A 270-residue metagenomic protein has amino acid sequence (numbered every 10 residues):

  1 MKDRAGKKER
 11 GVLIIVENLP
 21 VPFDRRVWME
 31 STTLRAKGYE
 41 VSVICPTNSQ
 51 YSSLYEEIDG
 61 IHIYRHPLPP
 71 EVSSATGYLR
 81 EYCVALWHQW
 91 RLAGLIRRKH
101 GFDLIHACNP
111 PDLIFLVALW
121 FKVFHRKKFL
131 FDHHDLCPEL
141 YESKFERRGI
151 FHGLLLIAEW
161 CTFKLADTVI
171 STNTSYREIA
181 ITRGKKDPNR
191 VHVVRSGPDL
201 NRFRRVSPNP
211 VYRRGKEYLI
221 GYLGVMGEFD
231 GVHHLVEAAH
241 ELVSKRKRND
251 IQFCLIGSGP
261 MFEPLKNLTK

Functional and structural regions predicted by a protein language model:
M1-Y51, Y55-I63, T168, L242: N-terminal subdomain of nucleotide-sugar transferases
K2, I181-T182, N189-R190, G197-K216 (+1 more regions): Acidic anion/phosphate-binding donor-loop and adjacent secondary structure in glycosyltransferase catalytic cores
K2-R10, E56-E57, R204-L219, K245-R248: Nucleotide-sugar donor-binding and catalytic loop/hinge architecture of NDP-sugar-dependent glycosyltransferases
L13, Y212-H240, C254: Conserved donor-binding/catalytic core segment of Leloir-type glycosyltransferases
Y51, A85-Q89, F102-E139, Y176: An aromatic- and histidine-rich active-site surface loop
W90, G94, L113, W120-F124 (+3 more regions): Membrane-proximal helix-turn-helix segments that form the acceptor-binding/catalytic region of lipid-linked
S175, S196-G197: Carbohydrate-associated surface elements
V232, V236-K270: A conserved nucleotide-sugar
